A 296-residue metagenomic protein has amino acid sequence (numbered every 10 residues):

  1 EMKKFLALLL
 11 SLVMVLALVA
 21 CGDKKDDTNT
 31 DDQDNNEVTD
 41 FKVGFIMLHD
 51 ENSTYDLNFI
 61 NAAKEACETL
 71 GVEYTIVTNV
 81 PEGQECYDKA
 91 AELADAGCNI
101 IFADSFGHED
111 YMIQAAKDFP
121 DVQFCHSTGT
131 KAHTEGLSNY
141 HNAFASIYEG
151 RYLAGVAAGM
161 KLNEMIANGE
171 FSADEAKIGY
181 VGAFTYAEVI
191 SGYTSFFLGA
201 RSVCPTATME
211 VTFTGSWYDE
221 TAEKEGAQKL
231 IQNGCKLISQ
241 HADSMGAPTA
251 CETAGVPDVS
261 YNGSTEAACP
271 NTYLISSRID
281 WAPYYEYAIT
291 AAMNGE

Functional and structural regions predicted by a protein language model:
E1-L10: Positively charged n-region of N-terminal signal peptides that target proteins for export
A17-A20: C-terminal motif of bacterial Sec signal peptides marking the signal peptidase cleavage site
D23-D26, D31-E296: A residue-level marker of the well-folded mature domains of exported/periplasmic proteins
